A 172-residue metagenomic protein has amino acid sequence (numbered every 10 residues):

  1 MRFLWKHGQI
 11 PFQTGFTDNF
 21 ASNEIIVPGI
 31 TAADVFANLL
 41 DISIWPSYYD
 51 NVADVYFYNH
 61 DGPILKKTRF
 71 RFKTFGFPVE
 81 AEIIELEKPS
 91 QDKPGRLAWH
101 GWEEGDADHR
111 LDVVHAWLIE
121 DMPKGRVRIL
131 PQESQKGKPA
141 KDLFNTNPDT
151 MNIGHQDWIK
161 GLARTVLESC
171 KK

Functional and structural regions predicted by a protein language model:
M1-G62: Hydrophobic ligand-binding cavity/cleft-lining segments
W5-H7, P63-K66, R96-E104: Short Pro/Gly-enriched beta-strand edge/turn motifs at strand-loop
G8-Q13, R69-F70, E103-A107: Short, P/G- and charge-enriched loop/turn segments at secondary-structure junctions
N23, S43-D92: Short beta-edge strand/loop motif at the mouth of beta-sheet-based domains
D34-L39, W45, F70, I83 (+3 more regions): Hydrophobic pocket/interface hotspot
T74-R128, S134-K136, R164-L167: Hydrophobic-ligand binding "helix-grip"
R128-K172: A conserved amphipathic terminal alpha-helix motif
